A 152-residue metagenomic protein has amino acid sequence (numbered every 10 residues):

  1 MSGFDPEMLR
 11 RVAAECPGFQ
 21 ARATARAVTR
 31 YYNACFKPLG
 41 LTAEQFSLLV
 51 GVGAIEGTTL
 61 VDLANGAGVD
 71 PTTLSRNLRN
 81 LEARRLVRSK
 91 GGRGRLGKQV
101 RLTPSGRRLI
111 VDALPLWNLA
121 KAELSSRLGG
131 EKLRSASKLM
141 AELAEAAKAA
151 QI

Functional and structural regions predicted by a protein language model:
M1-V12, G130-I152: C-terminal regulatory/oligomerization modules of transcriptional regulators
D5-C16, P104, R108, A120: Short coil/turn segments at secondary-structure junctions
R11-E15, F19-R22, R26-T73, R79 (+4 more regions): N-terminal helix-turn-helix DNA-binding core of bacterial DNA-binding proteins
T24, V28-Y31, C35, A67 (+2 more regions): Alpha-helical linker/hinge and terminal dimerization helices associated with HTH transcriptional regulators
V50-A54, L114, A141: Short, locally clustered residues in the helix-turn-helix/winged-helix DNA-binding domain
G57, R79-K138: Charged, amphipathic alpha-helical coiled-coil/dimerization segments
